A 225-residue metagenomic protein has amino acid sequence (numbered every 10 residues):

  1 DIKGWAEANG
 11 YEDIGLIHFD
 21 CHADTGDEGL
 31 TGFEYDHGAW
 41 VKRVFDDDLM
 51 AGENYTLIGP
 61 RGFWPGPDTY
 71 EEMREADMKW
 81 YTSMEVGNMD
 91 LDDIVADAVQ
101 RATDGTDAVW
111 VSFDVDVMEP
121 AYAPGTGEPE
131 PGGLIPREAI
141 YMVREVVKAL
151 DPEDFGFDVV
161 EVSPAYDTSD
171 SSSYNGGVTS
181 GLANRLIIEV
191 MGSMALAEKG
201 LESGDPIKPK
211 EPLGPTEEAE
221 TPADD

Functional and structural regions predicted by a protein language model:
D1-D225: Conserved alpha-helical scaffold segments that buttress catalytic/binding sites
